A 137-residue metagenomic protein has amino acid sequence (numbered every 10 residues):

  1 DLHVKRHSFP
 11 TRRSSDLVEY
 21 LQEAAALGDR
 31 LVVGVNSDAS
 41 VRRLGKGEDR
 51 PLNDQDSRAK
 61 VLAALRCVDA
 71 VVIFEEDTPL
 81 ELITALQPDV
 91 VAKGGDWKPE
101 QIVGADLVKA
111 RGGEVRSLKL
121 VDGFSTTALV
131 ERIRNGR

Functional and structural regions predicted by a protein language model:
D1-H7: Short, exposed "boundary/linker" segments that immediately precede the start of a downstream structural module
S8-R137: Nucleotidyltransferase catalytic core that binds NTPs
